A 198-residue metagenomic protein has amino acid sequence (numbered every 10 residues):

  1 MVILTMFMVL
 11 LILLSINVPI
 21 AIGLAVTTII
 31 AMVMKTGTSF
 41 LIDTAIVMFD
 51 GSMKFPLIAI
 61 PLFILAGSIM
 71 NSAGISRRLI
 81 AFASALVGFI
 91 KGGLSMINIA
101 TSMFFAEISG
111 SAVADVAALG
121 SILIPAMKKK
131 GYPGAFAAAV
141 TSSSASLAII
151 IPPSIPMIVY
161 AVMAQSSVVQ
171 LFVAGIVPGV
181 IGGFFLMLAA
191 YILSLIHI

Functional and structural regions predicted by a protein language model:
M1-I196: Alpha-helical transmembrane segments of multi-pass membrane transport proteins
